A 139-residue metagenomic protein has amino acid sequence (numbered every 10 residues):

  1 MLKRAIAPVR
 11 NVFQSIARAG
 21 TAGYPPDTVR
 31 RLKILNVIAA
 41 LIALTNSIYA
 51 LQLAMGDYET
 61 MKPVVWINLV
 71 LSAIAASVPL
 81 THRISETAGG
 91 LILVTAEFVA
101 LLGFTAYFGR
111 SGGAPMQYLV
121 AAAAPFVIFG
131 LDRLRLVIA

Functional and structural regions predicted by a protein language model:
M1-T28, M116: Non-catalytic regulatory/interaction regions at protein termini and inter-domain linkers
L2, F13, Y24, F98 (+3 more regions): Phenylalanine-focused residue identity feature
A22, S111-P115, D132: Compositionally biased, intrinsically disordered low-complexity regions
T28-V29, L134: Short functional linear motifs
K33-S111, Q117-A124, I138-A139: Hydrophobic transmembrane alpha-helices and their membrane-interface boundaries in multi-pass, membrane-anchored
I128-A139: The cytoplasmic-loop to transmembrane-helix boundary for the fourth helix
